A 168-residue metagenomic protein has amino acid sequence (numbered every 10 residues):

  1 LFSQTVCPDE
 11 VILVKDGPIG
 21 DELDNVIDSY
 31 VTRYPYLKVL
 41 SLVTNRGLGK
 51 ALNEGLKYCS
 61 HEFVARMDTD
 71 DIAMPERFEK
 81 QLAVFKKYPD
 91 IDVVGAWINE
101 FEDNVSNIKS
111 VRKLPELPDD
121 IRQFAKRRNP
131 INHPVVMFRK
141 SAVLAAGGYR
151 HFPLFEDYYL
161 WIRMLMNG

Functional and structural regions predicted by a protein language model:
F2-S41: Acidic donor-binding segment of Leloir-type glycosyltransferases
D24, N53, H61, M74-K86: Short alpha-helix within the catalytic core of nucleotide-sugar-dependent glycosyltransferases
L42-C59, K80: Glycine-rich, basic loop-to-helix element that forms the pyrophosphate-binding segment of sugar-nucleotide handling
N45, G49-N53, P75, N132 (+1 more regions): Glycine-rich phosphate-binding loop at the start of an alpha helix
K57, P115-G168: Conserved nucleotide-sugar donor-binding catalytic segment
V64: Short aromatic/hydrophobic "clamp" motif used to bind/position activated sugar donors
D68-I72, W97: The conserved acidic donor/metal-binding loop of glycosyltransferases
E76-K109: Conserved donor NDP-sugar-binding/catalytic core segment of glycosyltransferases
